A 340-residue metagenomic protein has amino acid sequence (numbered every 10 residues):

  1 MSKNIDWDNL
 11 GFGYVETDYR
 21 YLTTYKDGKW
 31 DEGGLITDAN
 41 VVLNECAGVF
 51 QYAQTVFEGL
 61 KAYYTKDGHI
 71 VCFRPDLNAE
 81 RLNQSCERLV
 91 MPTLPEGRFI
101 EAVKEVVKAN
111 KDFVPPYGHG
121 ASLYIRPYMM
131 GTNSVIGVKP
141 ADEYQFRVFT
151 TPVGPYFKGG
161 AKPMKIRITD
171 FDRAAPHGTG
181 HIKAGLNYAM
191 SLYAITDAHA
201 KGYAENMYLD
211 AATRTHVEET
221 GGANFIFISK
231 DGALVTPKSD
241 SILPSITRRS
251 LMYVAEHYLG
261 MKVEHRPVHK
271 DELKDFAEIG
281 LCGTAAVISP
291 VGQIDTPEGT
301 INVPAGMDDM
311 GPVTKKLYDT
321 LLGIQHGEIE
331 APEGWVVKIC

Functional and structural regions predicted by a protein language model:
M1-T37: Short, Gly/Pro- and small/polar-rich lid/capping loops
S2-G11, V15-T17, K158, A212 (+1 more regions): Conserved catalytic-core subdomain
D6, P75-N78, N83, L89-K201 (+1 more regions): Extended Lys/Arg-rich, glycine-bearing segments that form polyanion-binding/interaction patches within enzyme domains
Y14-Y25, G48, A161-L209, V313-C340: Active-site-adjacent loop/helix segments that line or gate small-molecule/cofactor pockets in enzymes
L22-W30, V56, Y63-G68, P75 (+5 more regions): Short acidic-glycine loop/turn motifs at beta-strand connectors
N44-K61, A285-S289: Conserved phosphate/anionic-ligand binding catalytic regions in large, soluble enzymes, centered on
E96-G97, F113-S122, N206-L209, M261-H269 (+1 more regions): Flexible, glycine/charged-enriched surface loops at secondary-structure junctions
